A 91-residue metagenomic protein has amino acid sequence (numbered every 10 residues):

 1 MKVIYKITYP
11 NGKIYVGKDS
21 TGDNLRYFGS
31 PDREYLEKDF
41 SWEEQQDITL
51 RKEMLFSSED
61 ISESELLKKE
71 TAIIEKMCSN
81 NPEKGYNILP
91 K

Functional and structural regions predicted by a protein language model:
M1-K91: Structure-specific nucleic-acid interaction/processing domains
